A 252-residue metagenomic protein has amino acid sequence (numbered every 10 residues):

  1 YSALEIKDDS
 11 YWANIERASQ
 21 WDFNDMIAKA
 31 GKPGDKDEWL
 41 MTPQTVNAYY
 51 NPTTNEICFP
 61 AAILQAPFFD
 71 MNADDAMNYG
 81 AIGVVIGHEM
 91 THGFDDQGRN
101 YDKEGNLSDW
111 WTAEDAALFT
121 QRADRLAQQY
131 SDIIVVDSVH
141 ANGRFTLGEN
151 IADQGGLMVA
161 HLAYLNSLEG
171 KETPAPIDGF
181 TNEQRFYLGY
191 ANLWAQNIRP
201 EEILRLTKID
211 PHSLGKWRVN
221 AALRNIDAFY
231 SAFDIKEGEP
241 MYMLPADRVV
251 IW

Functional and structural regions predicted by a protein language model:
Y1-W252: Intrinsically disordered, low-complexity linker/terminal regions across diverse proteins
